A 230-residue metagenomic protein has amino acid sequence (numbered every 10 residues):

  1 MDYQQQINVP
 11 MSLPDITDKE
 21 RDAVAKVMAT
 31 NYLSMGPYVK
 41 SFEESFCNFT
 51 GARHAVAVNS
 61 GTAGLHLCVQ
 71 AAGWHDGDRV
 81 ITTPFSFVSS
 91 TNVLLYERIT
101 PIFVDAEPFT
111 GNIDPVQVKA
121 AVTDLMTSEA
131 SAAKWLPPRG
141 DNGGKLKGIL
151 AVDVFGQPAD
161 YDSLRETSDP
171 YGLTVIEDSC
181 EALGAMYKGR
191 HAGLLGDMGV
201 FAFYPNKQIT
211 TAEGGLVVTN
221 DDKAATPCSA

Functional and structural regions predicted by a protein language model:
M1-L33, P37: N-terminal "arm"/small-domain region of PLP-dependent enzymes with the aminotransferase-like
L13-P14, D105, V154: Conserved donor-binding loops in enzymes that form glycosidic bonds
Y32-R79, V93-L95, F103-D105, T127-N142 (+1 more regions): Phosphate-binding glycine-rich loop
V56, I81, I102, V175-I176 (+1 more regions): Structural detector of well-ordered beta-strand residues that form the stable sheet scaffold of enzyme domains
S86-T91: Conserved coil-to-alpha-helix start sites within the AMP-binding
R98: Structured binding elements
F109-T211, L216-A224: Active-site phosphate-binding strand-loop segment of PLP-dependent enzymes
